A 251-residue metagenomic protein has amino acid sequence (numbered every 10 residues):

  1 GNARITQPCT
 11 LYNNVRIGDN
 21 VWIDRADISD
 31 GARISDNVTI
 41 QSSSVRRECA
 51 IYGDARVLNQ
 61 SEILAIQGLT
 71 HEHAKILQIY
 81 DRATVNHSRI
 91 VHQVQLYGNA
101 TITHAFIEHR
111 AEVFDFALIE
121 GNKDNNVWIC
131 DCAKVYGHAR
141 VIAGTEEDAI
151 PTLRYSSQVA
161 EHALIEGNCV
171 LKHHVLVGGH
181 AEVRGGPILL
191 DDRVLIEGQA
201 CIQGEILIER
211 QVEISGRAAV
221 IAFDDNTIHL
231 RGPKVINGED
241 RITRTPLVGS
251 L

Functional and structural regions predicted by a protein language model:
A3, C9, V15, V21 (+37 more regions): Residues at the loop-to-beta-strand transition
S250-L251: Extracellular/surface-exposed low-complexity segments
